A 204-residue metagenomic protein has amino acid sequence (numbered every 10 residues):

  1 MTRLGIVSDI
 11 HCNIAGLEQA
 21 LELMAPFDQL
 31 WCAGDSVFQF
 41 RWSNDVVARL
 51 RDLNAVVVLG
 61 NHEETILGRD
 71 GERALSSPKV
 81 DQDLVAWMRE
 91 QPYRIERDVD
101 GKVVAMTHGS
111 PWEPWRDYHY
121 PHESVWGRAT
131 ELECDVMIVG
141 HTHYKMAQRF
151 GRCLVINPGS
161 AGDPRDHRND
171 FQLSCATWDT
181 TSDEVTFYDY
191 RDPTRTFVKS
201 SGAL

Functional and structural regions predicted by a protein language model:
T2-Y93, R97: Core catalytic region of metal-dependent phosphoesterases/phosphodiesterases, especially metallo-beta-lactamase-like
R3-H11, V103-S110, L154-G159: Active-site-proximal beta-strand elements of phosphoester/diester hydrolases
H11-G16, F38-R41, E63-G68, W112-P114 (+2 more regions): Active-site environment of divalent metal-dependent phosphoester hydrolases
Q29, V56, V104, D135-V136: Short, Asp-centered acidic motifs that coordinate Mg2+ and/or phosphate in catalytic or ligand-binding sites
G71-S76, D100-E133, D163-D166: Active-site-proximal segments of metal-dependent phosphoesterases and phosphodiesterases across multiple
Y93-G101, M146-G151: Short acidic-hydrophobic surface loop/beta-edge motif
P121-M146, C153-I156: Anionic-ligand binding region
R149-L204: Acidic, His/Gly-rich catalytic cores of divalent-metal-dependent hydrolytic chemistry
